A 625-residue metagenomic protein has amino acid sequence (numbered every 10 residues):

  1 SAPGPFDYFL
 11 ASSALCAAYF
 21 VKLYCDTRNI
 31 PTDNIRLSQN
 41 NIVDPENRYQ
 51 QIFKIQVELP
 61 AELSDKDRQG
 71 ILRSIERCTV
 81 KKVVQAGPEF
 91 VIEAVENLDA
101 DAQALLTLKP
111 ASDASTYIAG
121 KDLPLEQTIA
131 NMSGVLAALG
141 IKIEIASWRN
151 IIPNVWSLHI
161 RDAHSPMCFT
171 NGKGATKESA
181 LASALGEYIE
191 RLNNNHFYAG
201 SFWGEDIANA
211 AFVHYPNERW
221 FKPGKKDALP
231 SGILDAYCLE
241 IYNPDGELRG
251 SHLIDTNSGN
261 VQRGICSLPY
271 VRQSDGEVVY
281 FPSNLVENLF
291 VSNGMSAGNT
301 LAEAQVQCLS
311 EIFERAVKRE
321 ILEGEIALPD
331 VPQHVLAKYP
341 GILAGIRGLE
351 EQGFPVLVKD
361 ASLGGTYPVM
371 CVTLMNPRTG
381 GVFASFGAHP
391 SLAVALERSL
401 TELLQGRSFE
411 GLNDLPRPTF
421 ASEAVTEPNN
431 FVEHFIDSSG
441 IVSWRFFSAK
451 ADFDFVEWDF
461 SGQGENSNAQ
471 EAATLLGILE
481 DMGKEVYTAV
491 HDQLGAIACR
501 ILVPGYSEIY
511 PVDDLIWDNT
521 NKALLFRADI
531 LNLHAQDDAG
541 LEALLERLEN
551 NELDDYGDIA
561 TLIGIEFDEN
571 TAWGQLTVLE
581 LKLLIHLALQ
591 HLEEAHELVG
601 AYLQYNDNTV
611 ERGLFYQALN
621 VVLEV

Functional and structural regions predicted by a protein language model:
S1-A11, Y19-L106: Extended beta-strand/beta-hairpin segments
Y8, S12, F20, V394 (+1 more regions): Non-catalytic alpha-helical scaffold/packing segments enriched in small hydrophobic residues
F9-S13, P60, F169, K173-K177: Short secondary-structure transition/capping motifs
A11-S12, D65, L336, N466: Residue-level marker of alpha-helix boundaries and capping positions
D101-V625: Helix-biased "structured C-terminal domain" signature
